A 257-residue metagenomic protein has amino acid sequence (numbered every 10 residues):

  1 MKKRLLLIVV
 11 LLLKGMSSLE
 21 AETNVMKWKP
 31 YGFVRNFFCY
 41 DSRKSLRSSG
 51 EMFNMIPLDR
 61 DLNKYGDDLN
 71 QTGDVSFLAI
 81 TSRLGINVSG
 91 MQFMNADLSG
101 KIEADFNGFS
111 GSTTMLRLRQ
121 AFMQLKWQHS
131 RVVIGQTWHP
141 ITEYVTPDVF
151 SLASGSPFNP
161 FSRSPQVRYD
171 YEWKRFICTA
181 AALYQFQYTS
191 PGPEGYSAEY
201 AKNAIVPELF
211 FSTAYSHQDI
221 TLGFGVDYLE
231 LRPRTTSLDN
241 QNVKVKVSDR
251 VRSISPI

Functional and structural regions predicted by a protein language model:
M1-K2: N-terminal secretory signal peptides that target proteins for export/translocation
L5-L13: Sec-dependent N-terminal signal peptides
I8, S18-L19: Cleavable N-terminal signal peptides
T23-G50, R60-Y188, I205-V206, F210 (+1 more regions): Outer membrane beta-barrel
S48-L58, S237-V245: Solvent-exposed, glycine/polar-rich loop segments of beta-barrel outer-membrane systems
L69-T72, N107, F150-G155, S190-E199 (+1 more regions): Extracellular loop and loop/strand-boundary signature of outer-membrane beta-barrel proteins
V145-T146, A181, T189-E194, G225 (+1 more regions): A short secondary-structure junction signal
Q218-I257: Detector for outer-membrane/organellar transmembrane beta-barrel domains, recognizing the amphipathic beta-strand
